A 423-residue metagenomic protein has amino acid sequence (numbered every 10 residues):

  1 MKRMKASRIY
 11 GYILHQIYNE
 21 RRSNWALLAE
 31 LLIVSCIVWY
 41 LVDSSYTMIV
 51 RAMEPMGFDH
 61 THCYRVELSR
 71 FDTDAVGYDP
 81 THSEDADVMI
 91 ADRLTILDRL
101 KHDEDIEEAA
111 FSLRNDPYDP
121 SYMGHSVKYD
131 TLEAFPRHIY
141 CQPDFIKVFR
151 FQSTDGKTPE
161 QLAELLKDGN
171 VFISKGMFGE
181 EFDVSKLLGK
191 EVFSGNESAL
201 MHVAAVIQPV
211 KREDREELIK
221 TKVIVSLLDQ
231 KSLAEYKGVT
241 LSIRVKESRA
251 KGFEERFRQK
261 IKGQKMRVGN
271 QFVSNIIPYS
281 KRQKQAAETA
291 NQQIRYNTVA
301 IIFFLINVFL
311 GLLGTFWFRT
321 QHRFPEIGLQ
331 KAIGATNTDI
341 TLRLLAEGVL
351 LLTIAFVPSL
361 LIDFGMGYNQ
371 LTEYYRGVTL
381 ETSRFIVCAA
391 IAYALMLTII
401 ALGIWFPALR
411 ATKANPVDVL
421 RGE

Functional and structural regions predicted by a protein language model:
K2-I13, R51, I391-E423: C-terminal membrane-exit region of the final transmembrane helix in multipass inner-membrane proteins
S7-H15, L310-E347, K413-G422: Intracellular coupling helices
R22-M48, T289-P325, L350-I362, T398 (+1 more regions): Hydrophobic alpha-helical transmembrane segments of multi-pass inner-membrane transport and secretion
V42-S126, D130-E133, Y374: Membrane-proximal extracellular/periplasmic loop immediately following the first transmembrane helix
L132-I224: Hydrophobic secondary-structure segments that place a key small or acidic residue at a functional site
K175-G176, S198-I294: "Rare, low-scoring activations can occur in soluble or secreted enzymes where short amphipathic helices or signal
Y296, T353, Y375-F406: Conserved transmembrane alpha-helices of multi-pass membrane proteins, especially helix-helix packing segments enriched
F304, P325-Q370, I391, L395 (+1 more regions): Transmembrane alpha-helical interface segments in multi-pass membrane proteins
